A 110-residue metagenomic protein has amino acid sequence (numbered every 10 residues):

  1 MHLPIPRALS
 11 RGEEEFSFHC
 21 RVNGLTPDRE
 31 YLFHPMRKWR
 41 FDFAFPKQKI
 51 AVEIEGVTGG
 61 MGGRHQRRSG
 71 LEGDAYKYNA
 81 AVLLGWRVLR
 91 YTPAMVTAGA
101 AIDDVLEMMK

Functional and structural regions predicted by a protein language model:
M1-K110: Nucleic-acid endo/exonuclease domains
